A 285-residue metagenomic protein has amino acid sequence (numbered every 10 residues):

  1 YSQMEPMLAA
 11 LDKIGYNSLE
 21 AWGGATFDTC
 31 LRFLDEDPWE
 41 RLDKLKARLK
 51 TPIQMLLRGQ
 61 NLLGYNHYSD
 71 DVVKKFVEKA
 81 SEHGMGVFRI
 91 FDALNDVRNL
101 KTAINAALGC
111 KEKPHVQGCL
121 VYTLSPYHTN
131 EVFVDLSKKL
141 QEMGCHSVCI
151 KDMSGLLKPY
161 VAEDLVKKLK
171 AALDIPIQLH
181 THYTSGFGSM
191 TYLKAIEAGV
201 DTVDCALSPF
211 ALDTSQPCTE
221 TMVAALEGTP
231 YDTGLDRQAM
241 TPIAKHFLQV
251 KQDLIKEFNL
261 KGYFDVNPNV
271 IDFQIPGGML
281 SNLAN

Functional and structural regions predicted by a protein language model:
Y1-R89, A93-N285: Catalytic cores and adjacent flexible loops of soluble metabolic enzymes that perform enolate/carbanion chemistry on
